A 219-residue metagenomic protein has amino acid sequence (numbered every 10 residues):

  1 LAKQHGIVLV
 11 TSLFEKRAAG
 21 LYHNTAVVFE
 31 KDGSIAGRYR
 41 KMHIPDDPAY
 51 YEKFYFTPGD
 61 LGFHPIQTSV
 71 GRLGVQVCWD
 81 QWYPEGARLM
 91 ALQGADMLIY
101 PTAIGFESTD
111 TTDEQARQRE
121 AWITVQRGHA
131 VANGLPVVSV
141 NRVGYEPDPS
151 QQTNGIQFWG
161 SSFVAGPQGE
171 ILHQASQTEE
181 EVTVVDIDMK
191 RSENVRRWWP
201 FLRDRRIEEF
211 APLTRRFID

Functional and structural regions predicted by a protein language model:
L1-V10, R72, C78-V182: CN hydrolase (nitrilase-like) catalytic-core segments centered on the catalytic cysteine and neighboring Lys/Glu
T11-L13, T25-V28, H64, S162-V164 (+1 more regions): Short beta-strand scaffold segments in enzyme catalytic cores
K16-G128, W198-W199: Active-site catalytic loop in hydrolytic enzyme cores
T25, R38, Q174-S176, V184: Residue-level detector of high-confidence beta-strand sites
K31-S34, S69, P167-G169, D188-K190: Short loop segments at secondary-structure junctions
S192-D219: A conserved C-terminal secondary-structure "cap"
